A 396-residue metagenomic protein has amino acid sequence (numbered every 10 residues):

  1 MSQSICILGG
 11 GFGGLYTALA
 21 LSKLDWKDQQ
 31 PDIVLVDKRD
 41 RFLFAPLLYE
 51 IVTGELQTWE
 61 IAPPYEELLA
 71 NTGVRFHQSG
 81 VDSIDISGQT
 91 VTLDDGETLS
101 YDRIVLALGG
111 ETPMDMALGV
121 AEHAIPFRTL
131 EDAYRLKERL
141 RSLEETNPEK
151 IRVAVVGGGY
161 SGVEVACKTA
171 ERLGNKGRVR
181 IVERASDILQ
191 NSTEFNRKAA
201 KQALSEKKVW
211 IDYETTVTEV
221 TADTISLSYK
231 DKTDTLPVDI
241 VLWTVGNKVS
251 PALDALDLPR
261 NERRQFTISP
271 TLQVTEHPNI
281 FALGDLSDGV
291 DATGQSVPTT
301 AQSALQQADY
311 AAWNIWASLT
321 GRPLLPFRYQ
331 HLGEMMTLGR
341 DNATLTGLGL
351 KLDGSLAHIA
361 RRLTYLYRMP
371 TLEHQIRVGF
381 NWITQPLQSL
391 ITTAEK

Functional and structural regions predicted by a protein language model:
M1-C6, N71-R152, D231, L242: FAD-binding core/adjacent interface of flavoenzyme oxidoreductases
M1-R75, A154, V163-S192, L242: Beta1-alpha1 glycine-rich phosphate/pyrophosphate-binding loop at the start of Rossmann-like nucleotide-binding domains
G13, G109-T112, N247-V249: Short glycine-rich anion-binding loops that position phosphate/pyrophosphate groups of nucleotides and phosphorylated
V34-V36, H77, V105, I125 (+5 more regions): Hydrophobic/aromatic beta-strand patches that form the interior of the parallel beta-sheet core in alpha/beta enzyme
F76-S83, E171-P270, E276, L324: A Rossmann-like FAD-binding core segment of flavoenzymes
E122-E149, T235-Q306, W313: FAD-site-proximal beta/loop scaffold in flavoenzymes
E122-K207, I211-Y213: Predominantly flavin-linked oxidoreductase catalytic cores and closely associated redox partners
Q307, A312-K396: C-terminal, flexible cofactor-proximal segment of oxidoreductases
